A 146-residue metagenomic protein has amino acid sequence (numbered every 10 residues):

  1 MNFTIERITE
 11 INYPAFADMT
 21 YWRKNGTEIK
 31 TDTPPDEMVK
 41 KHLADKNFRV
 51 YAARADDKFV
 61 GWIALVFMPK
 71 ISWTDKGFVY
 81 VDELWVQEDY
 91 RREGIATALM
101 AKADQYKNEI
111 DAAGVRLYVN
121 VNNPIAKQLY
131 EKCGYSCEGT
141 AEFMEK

Functional and structural regions predicted by a protein language model:
F3, R7-K76, D82, Y106: Acetyl-CoA-dependent GNAT
P69, E88-Y90, G139: Activation segment
S72-K76, G94, V121: Residues at secondary-structure transition points
V86, R92-Q105, Q128, K132: Conserved acetyl-CoA-binding loop-helix of GNAT-fold acetyltransferases
Q87, N120: Residue-level recognition of the GNAT/N-acetyltransferase active site
T97, V121-T140, E145-K146: Conserved active-site alpha-helix within GNAT-family acetyltransferase domains
M100, K107-V119: Conserved GNAT acetyl-CoA-binding A-motif
